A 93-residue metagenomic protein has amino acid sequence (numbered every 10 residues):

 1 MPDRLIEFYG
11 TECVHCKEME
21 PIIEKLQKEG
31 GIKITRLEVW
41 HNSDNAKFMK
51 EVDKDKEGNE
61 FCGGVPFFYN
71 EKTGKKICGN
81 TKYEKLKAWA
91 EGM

Functional and structural regions predicted by a protein language model:
M1-D3, G92-M93: N-terminal leader/targeting and pre-domain segments
R4, Y9-E12: Short pre-active-site segment immediately N-terminal to redox-active cysteine/selenocysteine motifs in thiol-based
F8, G31-F48: Thiol-based oxidoreductase modules, predominantly thioredoxin-like and allied folds used for disulfide exchange
V14-K17, Y69: Cys/His/Pro-rich metal-binding microdomains
C16-G31: Typically the conserved alpha-helix immediately C-terminal to a functionally engaged Cys/Sec in thioredoxin-like
K17-P21, K47, T81: Generic recognition of short, well-ordered alpha-helical segments
K50-Y69: Structural micro-motif
G63-M93: Non-catalytic, surface beta->alpha helical segment in thiol-disulfide oxidoreductase systems
